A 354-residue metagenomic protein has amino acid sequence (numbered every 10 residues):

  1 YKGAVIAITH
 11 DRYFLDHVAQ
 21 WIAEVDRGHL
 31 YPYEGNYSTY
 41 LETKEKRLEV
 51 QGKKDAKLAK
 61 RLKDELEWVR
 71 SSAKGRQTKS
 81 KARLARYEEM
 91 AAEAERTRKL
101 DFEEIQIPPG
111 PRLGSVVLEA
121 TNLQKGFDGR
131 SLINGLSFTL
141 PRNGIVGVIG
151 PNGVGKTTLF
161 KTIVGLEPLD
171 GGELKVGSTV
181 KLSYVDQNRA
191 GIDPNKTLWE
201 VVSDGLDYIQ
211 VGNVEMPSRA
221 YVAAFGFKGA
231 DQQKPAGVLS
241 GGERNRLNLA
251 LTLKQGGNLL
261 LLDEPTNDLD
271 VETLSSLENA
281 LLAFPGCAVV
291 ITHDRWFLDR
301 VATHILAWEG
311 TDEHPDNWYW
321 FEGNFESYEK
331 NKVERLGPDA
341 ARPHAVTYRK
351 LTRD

Functional and structural regions predicted by a protein language model:
Y1-A56, F102, Q106-D354: ABC ATP-binding cassette signature C-motif
T43-L84, M90-T97: Intracellular alpha-helical coupling/juxtamembrane segments of multi-pass membrane proteins
